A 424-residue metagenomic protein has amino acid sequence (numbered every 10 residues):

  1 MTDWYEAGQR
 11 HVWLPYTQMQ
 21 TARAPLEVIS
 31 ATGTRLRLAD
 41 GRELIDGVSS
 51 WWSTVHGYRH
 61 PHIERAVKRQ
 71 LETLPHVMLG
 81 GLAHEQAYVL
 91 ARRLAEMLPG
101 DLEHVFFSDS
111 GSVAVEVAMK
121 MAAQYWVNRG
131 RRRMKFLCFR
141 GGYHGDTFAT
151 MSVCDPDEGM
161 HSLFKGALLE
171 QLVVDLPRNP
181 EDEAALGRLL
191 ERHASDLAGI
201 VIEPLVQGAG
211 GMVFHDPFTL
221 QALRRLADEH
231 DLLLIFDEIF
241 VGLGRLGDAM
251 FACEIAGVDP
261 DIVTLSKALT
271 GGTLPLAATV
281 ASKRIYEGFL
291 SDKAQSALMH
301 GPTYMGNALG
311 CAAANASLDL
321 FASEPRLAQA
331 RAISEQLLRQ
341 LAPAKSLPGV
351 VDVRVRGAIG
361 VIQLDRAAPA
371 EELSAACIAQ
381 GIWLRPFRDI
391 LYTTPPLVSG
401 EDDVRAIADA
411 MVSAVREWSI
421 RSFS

Functional and structural regions predicted by a protein language model:
M1-S424: Conserved N-terminal phosphate-binding loop of PLP-dependent enzymes in the Aspartate aminotransferase
